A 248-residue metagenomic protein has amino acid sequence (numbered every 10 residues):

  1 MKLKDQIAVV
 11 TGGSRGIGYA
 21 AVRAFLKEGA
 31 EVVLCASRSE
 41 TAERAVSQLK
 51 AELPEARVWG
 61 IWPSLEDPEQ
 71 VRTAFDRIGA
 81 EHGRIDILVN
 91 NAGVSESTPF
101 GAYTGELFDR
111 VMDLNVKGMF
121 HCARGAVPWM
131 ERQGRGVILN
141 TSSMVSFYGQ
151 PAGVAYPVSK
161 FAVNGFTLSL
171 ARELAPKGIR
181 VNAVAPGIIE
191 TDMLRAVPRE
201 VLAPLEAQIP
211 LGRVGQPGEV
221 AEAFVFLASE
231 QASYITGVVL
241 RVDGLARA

Functional and structural regions predicted by a protein language model:
K2, F120, R135, R213-V242 (+1 more regions): C-terminal substrate-recognition "lid" of short-chain dehydrogenase/reductases
I7, S14-G16: Conserved glycine-rich cofactor-binding loop
V89, A175, R180, I235-G237: Short, small/polar-rich loop/turn modules that mediate ligand/substrate recognition or access, typified
P99-F100, L107-D109, L194, V201 (+1 more regions): Substrate-binding pocket helix/loop in short-chain dehydrogenase/reductase
A123, S159, T167: Active-site helix of classical SDR
P128, R172-P176, S233: Alpha-helical segment proximal to the catalytic Tyr-Lys
S143: Residue(s) in the substrate-gating loop at a strand-loop-helix junction that position the organic substrate next
